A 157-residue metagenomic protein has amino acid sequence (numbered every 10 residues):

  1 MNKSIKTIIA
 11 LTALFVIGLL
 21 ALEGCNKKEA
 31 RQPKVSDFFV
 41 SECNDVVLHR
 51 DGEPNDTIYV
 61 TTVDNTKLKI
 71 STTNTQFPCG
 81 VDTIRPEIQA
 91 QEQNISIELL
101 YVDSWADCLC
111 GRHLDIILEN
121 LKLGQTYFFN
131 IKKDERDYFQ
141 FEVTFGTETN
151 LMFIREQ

Functional and structural regions predicted by a protein language model:
M1-E23: Sec-dependent bacterial lipoprotein signal peptides
C25-Q157: Exposed, flexible binding/inhibitory loops of compact, secreted disulfide-stabilized domains
